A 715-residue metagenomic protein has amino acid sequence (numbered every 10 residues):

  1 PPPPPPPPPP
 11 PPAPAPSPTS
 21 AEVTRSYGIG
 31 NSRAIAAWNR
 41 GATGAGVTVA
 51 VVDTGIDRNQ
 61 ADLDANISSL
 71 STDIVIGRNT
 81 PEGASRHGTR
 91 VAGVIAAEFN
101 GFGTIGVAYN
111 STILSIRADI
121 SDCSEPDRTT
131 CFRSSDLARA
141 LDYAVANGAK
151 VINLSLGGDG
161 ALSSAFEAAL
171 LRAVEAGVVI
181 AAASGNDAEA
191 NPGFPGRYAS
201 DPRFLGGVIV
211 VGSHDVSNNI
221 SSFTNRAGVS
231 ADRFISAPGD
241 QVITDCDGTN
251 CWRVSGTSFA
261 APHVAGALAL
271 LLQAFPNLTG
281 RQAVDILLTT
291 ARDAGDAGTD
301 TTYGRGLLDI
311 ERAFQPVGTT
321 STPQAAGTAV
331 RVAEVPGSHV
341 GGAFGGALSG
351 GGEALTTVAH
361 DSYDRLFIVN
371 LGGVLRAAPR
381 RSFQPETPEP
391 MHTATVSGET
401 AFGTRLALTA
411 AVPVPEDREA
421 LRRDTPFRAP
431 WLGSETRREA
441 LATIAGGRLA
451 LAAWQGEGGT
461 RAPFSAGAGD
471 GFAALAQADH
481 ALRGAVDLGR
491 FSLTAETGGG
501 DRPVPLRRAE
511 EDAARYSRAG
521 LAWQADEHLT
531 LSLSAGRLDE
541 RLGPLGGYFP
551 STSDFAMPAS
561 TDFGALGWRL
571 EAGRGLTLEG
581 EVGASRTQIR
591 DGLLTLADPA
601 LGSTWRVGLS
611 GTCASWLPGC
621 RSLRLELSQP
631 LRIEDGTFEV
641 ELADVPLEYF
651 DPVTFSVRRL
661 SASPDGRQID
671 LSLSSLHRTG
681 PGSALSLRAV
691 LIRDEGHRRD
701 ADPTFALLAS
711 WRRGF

Functional and structural regions predicted by a protein language model:
P1-G46, A61-D62: Protease zymogen maturation seam
R25-Y27, R33, D142, A149-N153 (+4 more regions): C-terminal subdomain of the subtilisin-like protease fold in secreted/lumenal serine endopeptidases
I35-L70, R78-R133, F204-G207, G228-D232 (+1 more regions): Subtilisin-like serine protease catalytic core
W38, T43-A45, R58, A118-L205 (+2 more regions): Substrate-binding/access-modulating region of protease and related hydrolase catalytic domains
D53, A61, R197-A269, Q273: Extracellular S/T/G-rich loop segment that most often corresponds to the catalytic His/Ser-adjacent loop
V94, I116-D119, K150, G239-R305: Hydrolase catalytic cores
V374-A572: Outer membrane beta-barrel translocator domains of Type V secretion systems
A462-A474, T494, R508-E511, A522 (+4 more regions): Outer membrane beta-barrel transmembrane domains
